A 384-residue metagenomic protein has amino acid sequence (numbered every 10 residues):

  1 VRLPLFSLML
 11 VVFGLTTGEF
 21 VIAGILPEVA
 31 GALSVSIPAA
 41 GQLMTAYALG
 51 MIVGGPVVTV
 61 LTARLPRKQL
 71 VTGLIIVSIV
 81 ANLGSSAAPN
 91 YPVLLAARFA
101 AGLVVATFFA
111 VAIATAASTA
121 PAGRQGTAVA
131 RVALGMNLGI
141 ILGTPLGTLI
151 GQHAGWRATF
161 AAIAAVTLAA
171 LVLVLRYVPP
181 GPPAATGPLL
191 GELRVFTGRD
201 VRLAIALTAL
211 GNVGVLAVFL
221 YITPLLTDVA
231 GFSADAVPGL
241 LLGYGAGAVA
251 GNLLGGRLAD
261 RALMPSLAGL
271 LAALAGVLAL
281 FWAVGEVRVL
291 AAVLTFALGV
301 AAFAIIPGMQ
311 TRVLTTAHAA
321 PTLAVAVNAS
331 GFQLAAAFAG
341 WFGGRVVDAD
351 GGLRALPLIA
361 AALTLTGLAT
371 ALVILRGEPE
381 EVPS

Functional and structural regions predicted by a protein language model:
S34, P66, A87-V93, G231 (+1 more regions): Helix-breaking motifs and short loop linkers at transmembrane-helix boundaries and internal kinks in secondary membrane
V53-P92: Conserved MFS/SLC helix-loop-helix module at the cytosolic interface between two early adjacent transmembrane helices
G55-R67, G251-L263, V347-D348: Helix-to-loop junctions at the C-terminal end of transmembrane segments in multipass secondary transporters
A81-G84, P92-A101, V289-A297: Paired small-residue
Y91-V93, P121-R176, L225: Helix-loop-helix hairpin linking two adjacent transmembrane segments in secondary transporters
A97-M136: Cytoplasmic helix-loop-helix junction between adjacent transmembrane helices in 12-TM secondary transporters
P265-M309: C-terminal transmembrane helical hairpin of 12-TM major facilitator-type secondary transporters
T316-G352, A360: A late C-terminal transmembrane helix in Major Facilitator Superfamily
